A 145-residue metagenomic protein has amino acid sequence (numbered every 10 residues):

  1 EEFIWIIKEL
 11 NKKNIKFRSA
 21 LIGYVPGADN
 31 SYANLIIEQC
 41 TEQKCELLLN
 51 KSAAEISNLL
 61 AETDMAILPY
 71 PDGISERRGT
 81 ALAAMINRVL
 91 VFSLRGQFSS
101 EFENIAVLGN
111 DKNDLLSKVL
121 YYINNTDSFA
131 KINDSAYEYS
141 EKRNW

Functional and structural regions predicted by a protein language model:
E1-L35: Conserved catalytic-core segment of nucleotide-activated headgroup transferases in glycan assembly
G23, A33-A54: Nucleotide-activated donor-binding/catalytic signature segment of Leloir-type glycosyltransferases, i.e., the conserved
S52-T63, I86: Short acidic alpha-helix that forms the nucleotide-activated donor recognition element in Leloir-type transferases
S57, S75, G79-I86, S100: Short alpha-helical segment that forms part of, or immediately flanks, the ligand-binding pocket in carbohydrate-active
L60-S75, V89: Acidic donor-binding loop of glycosyltransferase active sites
R77, S93-L108: Short acidic/histidine- and often glycine-rich active-site loop of Leloir-type glycosyltransferases that engages
E103-N113, L120-T126: Conserved acidic donor-binding segment of nucleotide-sugar-dependent glycosyltransferases
N124-W145: A charged, aromatic-enriched C-terminal amphipathic alpha-helix characteristic of glycosyltransferases across folds
